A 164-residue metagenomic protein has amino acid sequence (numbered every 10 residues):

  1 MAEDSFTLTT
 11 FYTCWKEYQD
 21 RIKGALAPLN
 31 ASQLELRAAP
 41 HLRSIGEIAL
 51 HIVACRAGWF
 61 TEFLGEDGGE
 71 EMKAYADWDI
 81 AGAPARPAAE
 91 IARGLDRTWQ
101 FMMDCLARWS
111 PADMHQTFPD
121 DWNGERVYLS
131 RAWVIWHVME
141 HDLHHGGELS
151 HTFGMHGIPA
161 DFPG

Functional and structural regions predicted by a protein language model:
M1-W15: Extreme N-terminal tail/first-helix region
D4-T7, H41, P87-I91, R131: Residue-level recognition of alpha-helical structural elements
Y12-K16, D20-K23, Q33-D79, D120-G164: Short, contiguous alpha-helical
I22-A25, T98: Amphipathic alpha-helical packing segments from all-alpha helical-bundle domains
I80-P119, A132-H141: Acidic/histidine-rich alpha-helical segments that form the ligand environment of transition-metal centers
